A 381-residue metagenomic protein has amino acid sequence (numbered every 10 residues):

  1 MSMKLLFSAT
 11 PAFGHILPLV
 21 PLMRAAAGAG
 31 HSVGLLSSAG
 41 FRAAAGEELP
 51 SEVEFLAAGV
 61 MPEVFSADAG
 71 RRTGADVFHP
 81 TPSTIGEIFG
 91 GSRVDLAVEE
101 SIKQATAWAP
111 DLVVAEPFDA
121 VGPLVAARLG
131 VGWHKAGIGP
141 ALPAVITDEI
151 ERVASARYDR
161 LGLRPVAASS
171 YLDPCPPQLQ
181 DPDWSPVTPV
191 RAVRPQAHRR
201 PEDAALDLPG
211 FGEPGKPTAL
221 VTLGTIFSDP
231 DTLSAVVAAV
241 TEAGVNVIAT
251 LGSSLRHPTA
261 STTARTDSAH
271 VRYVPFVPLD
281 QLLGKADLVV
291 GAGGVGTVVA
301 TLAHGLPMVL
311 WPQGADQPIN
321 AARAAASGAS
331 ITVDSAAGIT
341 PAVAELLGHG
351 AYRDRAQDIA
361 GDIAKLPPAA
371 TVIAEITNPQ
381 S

Functional and structural regions predicted by a protein language model:
M3-T10, L19-G34, P50-S51, P143-A144 (+4 more regions): Nucleotide-activated sugar donor-binding and catalytic core shared by glycosyltransferases and related lipid-linked
S8, L36-S38, L56-A58, H134-G137 (+5 more regions): Generic beta-sheet signal
G34-T84: Conserved nucleotide-sugar phosphate-binding/catalytic loop shared by glycosyltransferases and other
S38-R42, V145, E151-T218, T222-S228 (+1 more regions): A nucleotide-sugar donor-handling region in carbohydrate enzymes
G40-A45, P258-A260, D316-A321: Short, glycine/polar-rich helix-capping loops at beta-to-alpha or helix-loop-helix junctions that flank or form
V64-S66, G86, G90-P165: Conserved nucleotide-sugar donor-interacting segment of glycosyltransferase catalytic cores, predominantly GT-B
A109-D111, S169, P217, D287: Conserved acidic residues
R194-L288, V298, P318: Donor-nucleotide binding loops and adjacent catalytic segments primarily of GT-B fold Leloir glycosyltransferases
